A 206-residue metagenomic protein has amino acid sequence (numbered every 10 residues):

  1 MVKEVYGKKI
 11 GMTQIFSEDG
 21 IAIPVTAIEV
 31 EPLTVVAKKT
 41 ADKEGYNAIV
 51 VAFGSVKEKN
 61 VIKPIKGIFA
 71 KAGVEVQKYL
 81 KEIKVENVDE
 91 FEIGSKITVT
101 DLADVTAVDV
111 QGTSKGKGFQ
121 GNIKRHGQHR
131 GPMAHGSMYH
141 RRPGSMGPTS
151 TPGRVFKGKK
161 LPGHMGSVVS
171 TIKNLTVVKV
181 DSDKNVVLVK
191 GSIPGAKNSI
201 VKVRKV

Functional and structural regions predicted by a protein language model:
M1-V206: Extended basic (Lys/Arg/His-rich) segments that typically form rRNA-contacting surfaces in ribosomal proteins
